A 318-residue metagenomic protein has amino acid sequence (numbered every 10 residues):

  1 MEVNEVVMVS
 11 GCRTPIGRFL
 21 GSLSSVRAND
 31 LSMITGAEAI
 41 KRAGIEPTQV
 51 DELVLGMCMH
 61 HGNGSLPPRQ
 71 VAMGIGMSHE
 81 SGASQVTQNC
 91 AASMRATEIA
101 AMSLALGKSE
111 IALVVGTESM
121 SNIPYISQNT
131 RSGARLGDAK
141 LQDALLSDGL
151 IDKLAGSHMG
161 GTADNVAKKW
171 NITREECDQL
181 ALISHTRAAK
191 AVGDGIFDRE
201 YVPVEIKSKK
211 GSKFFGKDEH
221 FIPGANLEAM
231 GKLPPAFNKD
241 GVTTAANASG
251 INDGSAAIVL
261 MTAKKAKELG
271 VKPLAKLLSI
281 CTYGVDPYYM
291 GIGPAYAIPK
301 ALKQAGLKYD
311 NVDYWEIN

Functional and structural regions predicted by a protein language model:
M1-N63, P67-I75, H79-G82, C90 (+4 more regions): Conserved active-site "lid/cap" helical segment
C12-T14, S24-I34, R42, E176-E268: N-terminal extracellular/periplasmic Venus flytrap/periplasmic-binding protein-like
R18, V54-L55, S81-A96, V166-T173 (+4 more regions): Cysteine-centered functional microenvironments
M57-A112, K153-M159, G224-G250: Conserved catalytic cysteine-centered active-site region of acyl-thioester-dependent Claisen-condensing enzymes
V86-E118, G161, A167-I196, A257-K264: Active-site-proximal alpha-helical scaffold in enzymes
I111-N165: Flexible glycine-/small-residue-enriched beta->alpha junction loops that bind anionic phosphate/pyrophosphate groups
A263-N311: Glycine- and Gly-Pro-enriched alpha-helical subdomains that act as flexible, kink-prone "lid/hinge" or packing modules
